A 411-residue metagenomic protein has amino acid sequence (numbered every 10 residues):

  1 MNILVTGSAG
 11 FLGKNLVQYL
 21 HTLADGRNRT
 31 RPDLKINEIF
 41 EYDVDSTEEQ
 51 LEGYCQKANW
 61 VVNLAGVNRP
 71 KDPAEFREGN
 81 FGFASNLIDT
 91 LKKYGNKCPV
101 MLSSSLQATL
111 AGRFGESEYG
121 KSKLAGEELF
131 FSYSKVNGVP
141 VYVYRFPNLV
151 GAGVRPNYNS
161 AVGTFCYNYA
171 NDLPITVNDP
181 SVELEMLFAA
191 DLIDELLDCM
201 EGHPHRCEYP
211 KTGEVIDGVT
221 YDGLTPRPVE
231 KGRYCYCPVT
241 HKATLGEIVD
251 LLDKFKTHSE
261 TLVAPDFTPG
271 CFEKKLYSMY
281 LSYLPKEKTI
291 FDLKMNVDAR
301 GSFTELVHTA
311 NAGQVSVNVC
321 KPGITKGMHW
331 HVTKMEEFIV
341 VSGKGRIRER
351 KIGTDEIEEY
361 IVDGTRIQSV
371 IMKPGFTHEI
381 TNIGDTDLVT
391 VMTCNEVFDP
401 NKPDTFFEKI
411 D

Functional and structural regions predicted by a protein language model:
M1-G26: N-terminal Rossmann NAD(P)H-binding glycine-rich loop of SDR-like oxidoreductase domains
D43-N86, T90-K93, Q107-F114: NAD(P)H-binding glycine-rich loop region in Rossmannoid oxidoreductase-like domains and their noncatalytic homologs
S85-L124, S134-N137, Y142: Conserved Rossmann-fold NAD(P)-dependent oxidoreductase catalytic core, especially the SDR/UDP-sugar
F131-V143, P147-G202: NAD(P)-dependent short-chain dehydrogenase/reductase
D191, D198-K294: Mid/C-terminal beta-alpha module of Rossmann-like enzyme folds, strongest in SDR-family dehydrogenases/epimerases
K288-M328: A short glycine-rich, His/Asp/Glu-containing loop-to-beta-strand
K351-P374: Short acidic-glycine-tyrosine-enriched beta hairpin
G353-E356, T381-D411: Double-stranded beta-helix
